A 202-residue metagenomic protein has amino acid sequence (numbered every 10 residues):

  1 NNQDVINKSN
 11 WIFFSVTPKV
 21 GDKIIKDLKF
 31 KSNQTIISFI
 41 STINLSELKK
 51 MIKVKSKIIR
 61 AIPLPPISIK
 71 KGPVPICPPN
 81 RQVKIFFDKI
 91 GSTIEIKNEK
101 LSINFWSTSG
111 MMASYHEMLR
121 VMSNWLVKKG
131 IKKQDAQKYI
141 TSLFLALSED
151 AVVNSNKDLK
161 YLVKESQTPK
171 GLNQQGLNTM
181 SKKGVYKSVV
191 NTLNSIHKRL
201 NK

Functional and structural regions predicted by a protein language model:
N1-I76, N80-Q82: Rossmann-like NAD(P)(H) cofactor-binding subdomain of soluble oxidoreductases
N2-Q3, N80, K133, L159 (+1 more regions): Residues at or immediately preceding the N-termini of alpha-helices
V5, G21, K132-I140, L162 (+1 more regions): Small-residue helix-packing motif on alpha-helices
I6-N7, K26, D88, K164-Q167 (+1 more regions): Alpha-helix boundary recognition
S15, M112-H116, T168-K170: Transmembrane alpha-helical core positions of polytopic small-molecule transporters
P18-D27, Q34, S114-R120, N154-K160 (+1 more regions): Short, structured secondary-structure boundary patches
E47-K57, G72-N154, S195-L200: Internal alpha-helical scaffold of NAD(P)-dependent oxidoreductase catalytic cores
T141, L145-K202: NAD(P)-dependent Rossmann-like dehydrogenase/reductase catalytic/cofactor-binding core
